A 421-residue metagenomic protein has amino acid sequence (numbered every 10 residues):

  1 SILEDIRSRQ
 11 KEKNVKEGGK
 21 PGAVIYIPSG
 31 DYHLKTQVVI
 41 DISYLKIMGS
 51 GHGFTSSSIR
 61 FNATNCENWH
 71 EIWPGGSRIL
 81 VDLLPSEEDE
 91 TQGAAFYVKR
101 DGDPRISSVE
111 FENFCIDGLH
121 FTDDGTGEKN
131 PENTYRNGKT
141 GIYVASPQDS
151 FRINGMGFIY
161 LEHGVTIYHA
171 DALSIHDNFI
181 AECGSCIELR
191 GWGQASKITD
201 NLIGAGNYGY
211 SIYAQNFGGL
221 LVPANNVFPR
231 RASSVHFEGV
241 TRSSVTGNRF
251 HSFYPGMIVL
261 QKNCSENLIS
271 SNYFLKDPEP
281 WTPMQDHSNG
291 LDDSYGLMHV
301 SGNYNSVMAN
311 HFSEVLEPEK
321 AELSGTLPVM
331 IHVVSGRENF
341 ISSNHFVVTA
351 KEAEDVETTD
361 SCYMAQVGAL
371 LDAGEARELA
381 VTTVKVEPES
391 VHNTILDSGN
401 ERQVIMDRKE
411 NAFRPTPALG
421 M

Functional and structural regions predicted by a protein language model:
L3-K46, S50-N68: N-terminal extracellular ligand-recognition/capping segment immediately after the signal peptide
D5-K20, P278-P280, L316-K320, A350-E352: Alpha-helix termini
V24-P28, E112, I331: Extended hydrophobic secondary-structure segments that form protein cores and membrane-embedded regions
L34-K35, S56-S58, G75-D82, I116-L119 (+4 more regions): Beta-strand-rich extracellular passenger or scaffold domains
V39-Y44, K99-V109, Y135, G141-R152 (+6 more regions): Right-handed parallel beta-helix/beta-solenoid
K46-M48, H70-N130, S146-I159: Parallel beta-helix/beta-solenoid
I59-A94, T122-T140, T282-G290, A321 (+1 more regions): Surface-exposed intrinsically disordered loops and tails
D397, F413-M421: Extracellular/surface-exposed low-complexity segments
